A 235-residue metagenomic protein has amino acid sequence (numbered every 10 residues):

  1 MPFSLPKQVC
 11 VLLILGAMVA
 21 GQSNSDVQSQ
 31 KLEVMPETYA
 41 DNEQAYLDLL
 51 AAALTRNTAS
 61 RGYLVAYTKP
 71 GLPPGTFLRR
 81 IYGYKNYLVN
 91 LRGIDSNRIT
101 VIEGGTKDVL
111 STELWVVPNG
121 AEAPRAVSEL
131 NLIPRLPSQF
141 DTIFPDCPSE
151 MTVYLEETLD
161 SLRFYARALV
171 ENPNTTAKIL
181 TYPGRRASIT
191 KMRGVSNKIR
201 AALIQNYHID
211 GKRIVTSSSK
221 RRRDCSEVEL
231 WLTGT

Functional and structural regions predicted by a protein language model:
M1-C10: Bacterial N-terminal signal peptides that target proteins for export
L12-Q22: Hydrophobic h-region of N-terminal signal peptides that target proteins for export in Gram-negative bacteria
Q22, V27-Q28, R92, S111-E113 (+1 more regions): N-terminal alpha-helical modules
S23-L50, T68-P73, S128-Y165, T181-S188: Short, solvent-exposed beta-strand/turn patches at coil↔beta or beta↔helix junctions that act as interaction loops
Y46, A53, Y82-G83, V89-L91 (+2 more regions): Extracellular lectin-like interaction modules
L54-R79, T142-T152, R163-S196, I214-R221: Short, surface-exposed beta-strand segments enriched in small/polar/acidic residues
L64-V65, R80-D108, T176-T181, G194-G234: A non-catalytic structural micro-motif
G105-L155, C225-T235: Pro/Ala/Gly-rich low-complexity, hydrophilic intrinsically disordered segments
